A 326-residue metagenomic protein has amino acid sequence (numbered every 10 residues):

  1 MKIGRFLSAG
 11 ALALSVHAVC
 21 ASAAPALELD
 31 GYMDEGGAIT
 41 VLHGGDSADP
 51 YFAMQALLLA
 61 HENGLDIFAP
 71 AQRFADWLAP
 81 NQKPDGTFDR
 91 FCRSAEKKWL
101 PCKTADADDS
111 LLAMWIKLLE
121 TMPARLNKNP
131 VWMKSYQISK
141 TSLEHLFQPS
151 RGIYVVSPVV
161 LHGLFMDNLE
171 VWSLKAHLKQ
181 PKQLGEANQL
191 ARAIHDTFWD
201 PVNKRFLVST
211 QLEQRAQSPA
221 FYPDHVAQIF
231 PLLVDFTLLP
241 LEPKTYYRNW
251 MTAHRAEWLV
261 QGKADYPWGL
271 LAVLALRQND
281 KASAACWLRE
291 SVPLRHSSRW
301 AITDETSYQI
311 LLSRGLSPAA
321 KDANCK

Functional and structural regions predicted by a protein language model:
M1-G10: Bacterial N-terminal signal peptides that target proteins for export
A9-A18: Bacterial N-terminal signal peptides
A21-A95, K134-E144: Low-complexity, Ser/Thr/Pro/Gly-enriched N-terminal "stalk/linker" regions
S22-A26, A60-A75, L119-T141, L178-A191 (+4 more regions): Structural helix-adjacent loops and short alpha-helical linkers that scaffold large soluble proteins
A24-D30, D46-Y51, V131-K134, H145-V155 (+2 more regions): Extended ligand-binding clefts on enzyme/binding-domain cores
D46-E62, F68-Q72, A105-P123, G163-K179 (+3 more regions): Well-ordered alpha-helical segments within folded domains of soluble proteins
Q72-R73, P80-L169: Extended ligand-binding groove/face enriched in aromatic
P84-F88, W258-V260, L294-S307: Boundary/linker segments of alpha-helical solenoid repeat arrays
